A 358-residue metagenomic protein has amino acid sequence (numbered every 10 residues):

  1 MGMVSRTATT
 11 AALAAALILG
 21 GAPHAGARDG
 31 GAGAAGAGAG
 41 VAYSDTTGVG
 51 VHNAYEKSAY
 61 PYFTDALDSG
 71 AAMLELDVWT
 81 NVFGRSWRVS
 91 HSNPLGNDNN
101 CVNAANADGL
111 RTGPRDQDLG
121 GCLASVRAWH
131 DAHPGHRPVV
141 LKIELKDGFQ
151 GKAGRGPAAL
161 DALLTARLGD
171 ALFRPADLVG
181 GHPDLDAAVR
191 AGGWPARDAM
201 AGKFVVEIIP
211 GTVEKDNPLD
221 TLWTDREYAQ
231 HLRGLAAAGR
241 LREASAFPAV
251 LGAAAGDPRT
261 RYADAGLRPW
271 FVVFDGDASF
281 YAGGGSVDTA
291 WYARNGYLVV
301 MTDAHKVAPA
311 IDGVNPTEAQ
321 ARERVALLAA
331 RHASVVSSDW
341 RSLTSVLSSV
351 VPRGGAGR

Functional and structural regions predicted by a protein language model:
M1-R28: Secretory targeting and sorting signals
G33-R358: Catalytic cores of phosphodiester-bond hydrolases, prominently lipid phosphodiesterases
